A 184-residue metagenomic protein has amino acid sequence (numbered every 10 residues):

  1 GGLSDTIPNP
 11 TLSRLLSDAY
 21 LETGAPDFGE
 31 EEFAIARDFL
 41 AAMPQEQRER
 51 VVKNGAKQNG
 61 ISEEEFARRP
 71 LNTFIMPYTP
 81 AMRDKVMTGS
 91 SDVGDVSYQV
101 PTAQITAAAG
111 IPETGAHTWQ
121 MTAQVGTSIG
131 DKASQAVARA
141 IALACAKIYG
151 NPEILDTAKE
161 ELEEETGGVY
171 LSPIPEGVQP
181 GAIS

Functional and structural regions predicted by a protein language model:
G1-S184: Metal-dependent amide/peptide-bond hydrolase catalytic core, centered on the "pita-bread" metallohydrolase fold
